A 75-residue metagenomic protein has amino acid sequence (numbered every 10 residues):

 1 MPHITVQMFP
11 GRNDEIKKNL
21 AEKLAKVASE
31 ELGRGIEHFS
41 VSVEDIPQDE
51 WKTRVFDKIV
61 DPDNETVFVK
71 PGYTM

Functional and structural regions predicted by a protein language model:
P2-M75: A domain-level signal for the structural core that forms small-molecule/cofactor-binding pockets and catalytic centers
